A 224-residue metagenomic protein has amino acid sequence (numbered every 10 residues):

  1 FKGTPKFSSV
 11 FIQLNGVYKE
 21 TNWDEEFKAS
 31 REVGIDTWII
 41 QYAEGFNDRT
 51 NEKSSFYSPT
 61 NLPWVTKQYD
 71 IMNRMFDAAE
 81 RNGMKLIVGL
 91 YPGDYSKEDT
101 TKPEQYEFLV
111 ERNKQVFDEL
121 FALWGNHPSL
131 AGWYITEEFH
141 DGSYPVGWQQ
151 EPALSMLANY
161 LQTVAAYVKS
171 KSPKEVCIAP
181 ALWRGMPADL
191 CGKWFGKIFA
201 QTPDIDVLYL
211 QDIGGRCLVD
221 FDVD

Functional and structural regions predicted by a protein language model:
F1-D224: Glycan-processing catalytic domains of CAZymes
